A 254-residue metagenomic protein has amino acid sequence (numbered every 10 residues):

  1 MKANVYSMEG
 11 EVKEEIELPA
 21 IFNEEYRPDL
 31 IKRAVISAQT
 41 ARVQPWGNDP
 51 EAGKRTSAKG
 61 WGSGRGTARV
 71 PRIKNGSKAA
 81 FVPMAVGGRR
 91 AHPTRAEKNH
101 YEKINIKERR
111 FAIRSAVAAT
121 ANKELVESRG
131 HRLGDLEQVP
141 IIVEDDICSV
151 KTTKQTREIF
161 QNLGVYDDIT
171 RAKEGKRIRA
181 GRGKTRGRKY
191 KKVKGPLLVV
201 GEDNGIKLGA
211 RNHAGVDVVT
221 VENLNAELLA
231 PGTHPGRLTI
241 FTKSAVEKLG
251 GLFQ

Functional and structural regions predicted by a protein language model:
E11-K194: Basic, glycine/proline-rich low-complexity segments that contact nucleic acids
K98, L163-Y166, G181-R188, K192-L197 (+3 more regions): Phospho-regulatory, Ser/Thr- and acidic-rich intrinsically disordered linkers and terminal tails that flank modular
V143-D146, V199-E202, V221, F241-T242: Short His-Asn-centered micro-motif
P196, H213-V216: RNase H-like, Mg2+-dependent phosphodiesterase core, and more generally RNA phosphate-backbone-engaging helix-loop
V216-E222: Short hydrophobic/aromatic-enriched beta-strand-loop microsegments
